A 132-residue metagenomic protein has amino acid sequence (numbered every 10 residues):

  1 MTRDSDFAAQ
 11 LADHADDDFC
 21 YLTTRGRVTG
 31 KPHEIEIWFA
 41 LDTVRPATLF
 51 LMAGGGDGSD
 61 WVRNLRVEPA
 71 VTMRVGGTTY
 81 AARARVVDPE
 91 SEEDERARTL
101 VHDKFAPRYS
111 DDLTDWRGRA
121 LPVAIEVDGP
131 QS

Functional and structural regions predicted by a protein language model:
M1-Y21, S91: Extreme N-terminal tail/first-helix region
D4-S5, E36, Y80, E93: Generic signature of intrinsically disordered, low-complexity, basic-rich segments and short cationic peptides
D6-A9, E34-I37, S110-D111: A generic local structural motif
D13, L41-T43, W116: Extracellular/periplasmic catalytic domains that process cell-envelope and extracellular macromolecules
A15-D17, P32, R66, G118: Short, solvent-exposed coil/turn segments
D17-G55, V71: Short beta-strand segments
D42-T48, D88-P89, P130-S132: Intrinsically disordered, low-complexity coil segments
G55-G129: Short, structured beta-strand-loop surface elements
